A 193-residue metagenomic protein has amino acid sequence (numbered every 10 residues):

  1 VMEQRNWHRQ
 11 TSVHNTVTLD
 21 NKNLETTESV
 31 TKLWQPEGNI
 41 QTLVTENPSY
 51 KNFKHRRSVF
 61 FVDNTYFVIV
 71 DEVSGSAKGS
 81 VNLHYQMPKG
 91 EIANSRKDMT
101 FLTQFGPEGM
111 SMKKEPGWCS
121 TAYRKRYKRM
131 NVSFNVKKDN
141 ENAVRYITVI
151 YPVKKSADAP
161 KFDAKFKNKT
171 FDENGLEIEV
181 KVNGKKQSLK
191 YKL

Functional and structural regions predicted by a protein language model:
V1-L193: CBM-like, beta-strand-rich accessory domains located in the C-terminal region of large, secreted polysaccharide-active
